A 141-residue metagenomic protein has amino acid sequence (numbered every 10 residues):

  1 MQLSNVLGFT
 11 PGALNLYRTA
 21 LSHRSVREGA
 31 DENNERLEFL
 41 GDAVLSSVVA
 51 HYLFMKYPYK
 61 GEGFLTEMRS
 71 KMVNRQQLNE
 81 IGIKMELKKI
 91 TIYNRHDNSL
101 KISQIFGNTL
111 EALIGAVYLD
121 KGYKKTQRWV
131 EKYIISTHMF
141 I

Functional and structural regions predicted by a protein language model:
M1-I141: Double-stranded RNA-binding/processing signature
